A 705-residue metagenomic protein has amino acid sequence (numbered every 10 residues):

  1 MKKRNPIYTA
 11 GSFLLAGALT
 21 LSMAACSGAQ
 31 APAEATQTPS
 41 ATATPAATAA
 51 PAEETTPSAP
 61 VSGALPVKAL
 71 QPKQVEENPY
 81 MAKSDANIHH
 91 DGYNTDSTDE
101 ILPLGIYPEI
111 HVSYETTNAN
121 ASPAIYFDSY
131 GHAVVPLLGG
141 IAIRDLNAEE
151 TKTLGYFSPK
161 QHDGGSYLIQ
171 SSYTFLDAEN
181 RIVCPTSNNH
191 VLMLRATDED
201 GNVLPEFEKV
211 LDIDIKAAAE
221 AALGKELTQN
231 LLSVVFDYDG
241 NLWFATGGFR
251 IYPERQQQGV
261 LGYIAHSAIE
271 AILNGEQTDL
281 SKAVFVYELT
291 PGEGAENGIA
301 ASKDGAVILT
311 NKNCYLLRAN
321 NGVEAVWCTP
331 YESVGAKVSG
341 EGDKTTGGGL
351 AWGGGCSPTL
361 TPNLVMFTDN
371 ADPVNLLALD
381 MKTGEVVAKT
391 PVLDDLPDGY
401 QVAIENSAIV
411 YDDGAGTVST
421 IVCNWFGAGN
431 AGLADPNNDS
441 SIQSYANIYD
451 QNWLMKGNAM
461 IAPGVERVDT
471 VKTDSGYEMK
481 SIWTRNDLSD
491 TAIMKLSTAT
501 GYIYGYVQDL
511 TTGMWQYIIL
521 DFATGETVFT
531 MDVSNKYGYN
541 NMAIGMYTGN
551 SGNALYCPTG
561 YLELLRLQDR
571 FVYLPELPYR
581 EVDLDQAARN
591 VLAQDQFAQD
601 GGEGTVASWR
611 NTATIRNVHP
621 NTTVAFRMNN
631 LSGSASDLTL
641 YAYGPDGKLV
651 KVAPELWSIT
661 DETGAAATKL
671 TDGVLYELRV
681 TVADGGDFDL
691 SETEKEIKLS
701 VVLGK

Functional and structural regions predicted by a protein language model:
S22-A25: C-terminal motif of bacterial Sec signal peptides marking the signal peptidase cleavage site
A31, A49-A142, N147, T151 (+1 more regions): Sequence/structural signature of beta-propeller modules and their immediately flanking N-terminal secretory/stalk
T117-Y126, Q161-F175, A219-V235, P291-A301 (+4 more regions): Repeated scaffold domains used in trafficking and secretory/extracellular systems, primarily beta-propellers
F157-G165, E208-E226, E276-G292, W327-G349 (+3 more regions): Surface-exposed loop and turn segments in beta-propeller and other repeat-based domains that flank or scaffold
I409-T527, M531, N535-K536: Loop/turn-rich, solvent-exposed surfaces of beta-rich toroidal or solenoidal domains
N541-P578: Blade-level signature of beta-propeller repeat domains, shared across WD40, Kelch, NHL, RCC1 and BNR/Asp-box propellers
L577-A588, A613-T614, S632, A642-K648 (+1 more regions): C-terminal edge strands of extracellular/lumenal beta-sandwich accessory domains
G604-T663, T671-V674, V680-G685: Acidic, Ser/Thr/Pro-rich low-complexity intrinsically disordered segments
